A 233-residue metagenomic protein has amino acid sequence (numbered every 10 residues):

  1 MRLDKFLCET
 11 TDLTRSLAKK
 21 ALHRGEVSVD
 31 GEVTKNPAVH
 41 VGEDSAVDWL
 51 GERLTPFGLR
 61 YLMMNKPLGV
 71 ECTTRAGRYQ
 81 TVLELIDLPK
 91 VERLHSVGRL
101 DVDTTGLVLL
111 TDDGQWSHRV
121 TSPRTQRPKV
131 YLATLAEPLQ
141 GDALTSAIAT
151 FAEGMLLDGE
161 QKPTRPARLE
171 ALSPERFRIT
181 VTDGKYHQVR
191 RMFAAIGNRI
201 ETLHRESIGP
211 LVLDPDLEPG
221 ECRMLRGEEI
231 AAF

Functional and structural regions predicted by a protein language model:
M1-F233: Basic, flexible Lys/Arg- and Gly-enriched helix-loop patches that mediate nucleic-acid binding at interfaces with rRNA
